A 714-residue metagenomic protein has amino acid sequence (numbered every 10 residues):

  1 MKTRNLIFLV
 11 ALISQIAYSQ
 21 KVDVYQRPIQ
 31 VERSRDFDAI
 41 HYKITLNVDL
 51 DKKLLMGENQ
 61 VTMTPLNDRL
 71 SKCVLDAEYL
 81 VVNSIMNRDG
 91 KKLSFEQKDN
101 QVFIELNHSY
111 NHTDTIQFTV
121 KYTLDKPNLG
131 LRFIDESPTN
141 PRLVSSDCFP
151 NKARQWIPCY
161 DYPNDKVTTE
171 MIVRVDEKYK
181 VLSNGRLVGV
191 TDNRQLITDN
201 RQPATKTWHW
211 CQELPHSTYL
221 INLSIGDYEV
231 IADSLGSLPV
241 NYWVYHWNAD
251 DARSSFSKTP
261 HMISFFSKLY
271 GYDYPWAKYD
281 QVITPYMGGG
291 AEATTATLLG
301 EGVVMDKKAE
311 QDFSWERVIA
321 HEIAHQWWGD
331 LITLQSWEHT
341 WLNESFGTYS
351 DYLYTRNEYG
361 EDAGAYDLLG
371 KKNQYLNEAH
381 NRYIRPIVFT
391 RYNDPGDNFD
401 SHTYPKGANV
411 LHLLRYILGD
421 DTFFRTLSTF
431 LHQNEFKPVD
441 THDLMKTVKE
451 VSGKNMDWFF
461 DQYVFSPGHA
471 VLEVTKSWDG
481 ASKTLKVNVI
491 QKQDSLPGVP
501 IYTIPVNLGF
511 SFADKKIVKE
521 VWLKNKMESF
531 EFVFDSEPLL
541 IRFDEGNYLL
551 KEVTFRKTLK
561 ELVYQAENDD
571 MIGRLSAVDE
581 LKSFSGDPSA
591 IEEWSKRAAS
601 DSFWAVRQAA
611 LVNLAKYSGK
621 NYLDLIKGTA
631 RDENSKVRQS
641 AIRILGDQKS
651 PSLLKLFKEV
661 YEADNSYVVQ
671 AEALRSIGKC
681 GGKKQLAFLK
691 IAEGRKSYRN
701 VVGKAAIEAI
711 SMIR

Functional and structural regions predicted by a protein language model:
K2, A17-S19, W210, N241-V489 (+1 more regions): Hydrophobic alpha-helical and helix-loop surface patches within well-folded domains that function as non-catalytic
Y18-M56, P138-L143, M456-Q462: N-terminal, polar/Ser/Thr-rich
E58-Y79, T169-D176, H442, K492-N507: Surface-exposed beta-strand/loop patches in extracellular or lumenal glycoproteins
C73, A77-T139, L523-E537: A surface-exposed beta-strand-loop module
K121-R194, D199, P203-D227, V388: Extended, low-hydrophobicity, Ser/Thr/Pro/Gly-biased non-transmembrane segments
V175, K180, K206, H246 (+4 more regions): Non-catalytic accessory/interaction domains
F555-Y564, G586-A599, G619-R631, S650-E662 (+2 more regions): Amphipathic alpha-helical scaffolding segments comprising HEAT/armadillo-like alpha-solenoid repeats
M571-I572, S602-A605, K620, S635-K636 (+3 more regions): Alpha-helix N-cap/helix-start positions at coil->helix boundaries
